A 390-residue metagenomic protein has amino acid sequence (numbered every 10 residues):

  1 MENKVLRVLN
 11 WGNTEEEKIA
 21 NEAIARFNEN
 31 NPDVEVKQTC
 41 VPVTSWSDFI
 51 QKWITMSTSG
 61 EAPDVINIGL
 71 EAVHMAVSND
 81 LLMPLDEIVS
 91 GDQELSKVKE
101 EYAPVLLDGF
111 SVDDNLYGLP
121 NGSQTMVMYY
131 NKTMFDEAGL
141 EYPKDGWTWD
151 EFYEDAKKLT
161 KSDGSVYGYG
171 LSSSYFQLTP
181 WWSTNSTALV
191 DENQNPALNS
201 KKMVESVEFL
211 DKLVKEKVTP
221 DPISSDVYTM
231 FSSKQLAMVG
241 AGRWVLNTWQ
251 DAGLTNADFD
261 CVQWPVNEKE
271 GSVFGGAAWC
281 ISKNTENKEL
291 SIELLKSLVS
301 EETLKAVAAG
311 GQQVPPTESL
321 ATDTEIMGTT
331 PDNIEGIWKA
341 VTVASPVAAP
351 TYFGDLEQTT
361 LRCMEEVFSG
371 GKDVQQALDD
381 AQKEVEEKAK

Functional and structural regions predicted by a protein language model:
E2-N13, V34-T39, V65, Y117 (+1 more regions): Short, well-ordered beta-strand elements
R26, N30-E101, V105, E137-G139 (+2 more regions): Extracytoplasmic "Venus flytrap"/periplasmic binding protein-like
E29-N30, S59, A138, E208 (+8 more regions): Extracytoplasmic/periplasmic substrate-recognition and gating elements
L70-T125, Y153, D258-C261, D323-P331 (+1 more regions): Hinge/lid segment of periplasmic solute-binding proteins
V73-D86, A103-Y142, L171-E192, V273-I281 (+1 more regions): Periplasmic solute-binding protein
E101, V262, A309-T359, E366: Long, aromatic- and glycine/proline-rich binding clefts that accommodate carbohydrate-like moieties
D136, Y142, D221-P222, T322-T324 (+1 more regions): Conserved C-terminal helix/tail region of periplasmic/extracytoplasmic solute-binding proteins
D155-K158, N193-P222, W264: Glycine-centered hinge/linker elements that transmit conformational signals in sensory and ligand-binding systems
